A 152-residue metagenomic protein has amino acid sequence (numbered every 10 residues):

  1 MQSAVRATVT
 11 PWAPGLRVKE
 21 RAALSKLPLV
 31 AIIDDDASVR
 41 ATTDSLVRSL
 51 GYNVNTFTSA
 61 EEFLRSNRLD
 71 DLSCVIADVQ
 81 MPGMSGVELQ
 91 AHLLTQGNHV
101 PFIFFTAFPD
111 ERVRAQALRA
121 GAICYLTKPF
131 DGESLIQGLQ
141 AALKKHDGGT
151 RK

Functional and structural regions predicted by a protein language model:
E20-A22, Q140-K152: The C-terminal output helix
A37-N55: Two-component/phosphorelay signaling modules centered on CheY-like receiver
T58-S59, S85-L89: Acidic catalytic/metal-coordinating carboxylates
D70-I76: Active-site beta3 strand of CheY-like receiver
M81: Receiver (REC) domain active-site loop signature in two-component systems and cognate sites in sensor histidine kinases
E88, P109-C124: Alpha4 helix (beta4-alpha4-beta5 surface) of REC/receiver domains from two-component response regulators
R112, F130-Q140: C-terminal output helix
